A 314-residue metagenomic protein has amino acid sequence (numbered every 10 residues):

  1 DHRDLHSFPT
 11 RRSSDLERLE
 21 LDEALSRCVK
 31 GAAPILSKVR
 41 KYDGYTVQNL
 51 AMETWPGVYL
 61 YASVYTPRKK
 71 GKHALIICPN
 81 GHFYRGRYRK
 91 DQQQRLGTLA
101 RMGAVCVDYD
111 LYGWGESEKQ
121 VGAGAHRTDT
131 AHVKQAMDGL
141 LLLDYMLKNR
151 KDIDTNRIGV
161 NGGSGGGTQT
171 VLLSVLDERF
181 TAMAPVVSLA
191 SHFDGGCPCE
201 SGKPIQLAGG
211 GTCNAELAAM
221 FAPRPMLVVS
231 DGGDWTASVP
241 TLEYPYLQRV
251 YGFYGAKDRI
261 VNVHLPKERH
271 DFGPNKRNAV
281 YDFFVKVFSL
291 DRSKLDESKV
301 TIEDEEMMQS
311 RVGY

Functional and structural regions predicted by a protein language model:
R3, S7-Y59, A222, V229-Y314: Alpha/beta-hydrolase-fold serine-hydrolase catalytic core, especially in secreted/extracellular enzymes
A51, W55, A62-K72: Short beta-strand-to-loop junctions in surface cap/lid or active-site-entrance loops
V58, F83-G86, W114-E118, G167-T170 (+4 more regions): Flexible loop/turn segments at secondary-structure boundaries
R68-T155, S188-C199: Cap/lid segment of the alpha/beta-hydrolase catalytic domain
K72-L75, M102-V105, D154-R157, E178-A182 (+2 more regions): Loop/turn elements at helix/coil->beta-strand transitions in domains of secreted/extracellular proteins
Q92-L96, H132, A136, N214 (+3 more regions): Amphipathic alpha-helical segments in well-structured domains
D144-G210: Primarily recognizes the serine-hydrolase "nucleophile elbow" in alpha/beta-hydrolase and SGNH/GDSL folds
A182, D194-R249: The feature captures the conserved acid-bearing segment of alpha/beta-hydrolase catalytic domains
